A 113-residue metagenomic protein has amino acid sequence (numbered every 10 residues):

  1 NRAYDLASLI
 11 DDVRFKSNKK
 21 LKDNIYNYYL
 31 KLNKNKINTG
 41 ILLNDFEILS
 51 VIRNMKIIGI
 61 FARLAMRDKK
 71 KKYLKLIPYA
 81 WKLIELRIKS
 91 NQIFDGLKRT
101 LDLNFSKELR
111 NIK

Functional and structural regions predicted by a protein language model:
R2-K36, V51-D68, A80-R87: Active-site activation/catalytic loop segments of kinase-like enzymes and analogous catalytic loops in related
D5, N24, I41, I93-T100: Exposed alpha-helical structural elements
K16-K19, N38, F94, E108-L109: General structural signal for secondary-structure boundaries
K36-E47: Acidic, serine/threonine- and proline-rich low-complexity regulatory regions
G59-K113: ATP/Mg2+ or Mg2+-diphosphate-binding catalytic cores that bind nucleotide phosphates or diphosphates via glycine-rich
